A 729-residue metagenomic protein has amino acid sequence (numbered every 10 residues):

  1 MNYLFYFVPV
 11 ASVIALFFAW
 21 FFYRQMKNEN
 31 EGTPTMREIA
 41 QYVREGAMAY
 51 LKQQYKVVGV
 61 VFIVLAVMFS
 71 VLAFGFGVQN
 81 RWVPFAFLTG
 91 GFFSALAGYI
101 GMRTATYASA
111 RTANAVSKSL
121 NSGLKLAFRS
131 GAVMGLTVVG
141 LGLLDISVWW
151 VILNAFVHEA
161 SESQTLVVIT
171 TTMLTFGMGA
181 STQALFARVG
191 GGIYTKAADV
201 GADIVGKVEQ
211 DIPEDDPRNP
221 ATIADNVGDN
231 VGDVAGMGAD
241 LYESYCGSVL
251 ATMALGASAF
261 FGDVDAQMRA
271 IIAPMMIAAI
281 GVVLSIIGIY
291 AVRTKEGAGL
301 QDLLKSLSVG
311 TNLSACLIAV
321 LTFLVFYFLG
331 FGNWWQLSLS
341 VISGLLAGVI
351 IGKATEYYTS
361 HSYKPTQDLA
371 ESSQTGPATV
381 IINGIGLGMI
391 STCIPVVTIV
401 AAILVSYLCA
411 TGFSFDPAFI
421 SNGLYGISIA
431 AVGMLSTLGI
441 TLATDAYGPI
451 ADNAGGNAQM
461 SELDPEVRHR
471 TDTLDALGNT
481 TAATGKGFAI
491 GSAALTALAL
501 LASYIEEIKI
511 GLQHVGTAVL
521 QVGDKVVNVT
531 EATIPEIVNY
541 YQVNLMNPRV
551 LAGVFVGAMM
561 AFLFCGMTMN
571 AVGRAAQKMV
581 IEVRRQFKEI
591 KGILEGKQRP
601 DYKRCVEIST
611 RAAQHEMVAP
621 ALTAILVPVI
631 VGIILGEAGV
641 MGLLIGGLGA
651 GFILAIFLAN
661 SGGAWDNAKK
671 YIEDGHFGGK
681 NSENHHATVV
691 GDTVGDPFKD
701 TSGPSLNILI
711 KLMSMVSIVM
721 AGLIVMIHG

Functional and structural regions predicted by a protein language model:
M1-G729: Hydrophobic packing and interface segments
